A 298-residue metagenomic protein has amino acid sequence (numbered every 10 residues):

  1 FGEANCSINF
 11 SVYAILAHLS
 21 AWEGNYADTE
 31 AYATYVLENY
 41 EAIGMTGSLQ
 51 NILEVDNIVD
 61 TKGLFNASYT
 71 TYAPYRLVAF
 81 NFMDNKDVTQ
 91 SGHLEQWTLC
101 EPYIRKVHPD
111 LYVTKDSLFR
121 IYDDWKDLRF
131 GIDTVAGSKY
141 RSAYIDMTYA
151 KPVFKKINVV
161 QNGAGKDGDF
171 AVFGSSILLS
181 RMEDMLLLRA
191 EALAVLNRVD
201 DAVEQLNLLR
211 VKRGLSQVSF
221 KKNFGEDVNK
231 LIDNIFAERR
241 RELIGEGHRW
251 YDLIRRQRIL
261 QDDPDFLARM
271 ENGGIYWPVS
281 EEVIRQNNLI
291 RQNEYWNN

Functional and structural regions predicted by a protein language model:
F1-E95, Y122-N298: Acidic/polar-rich alpha-helix caps and helix-coil junctions
C100-F119, R129: Short, cationic low-complexity segments
